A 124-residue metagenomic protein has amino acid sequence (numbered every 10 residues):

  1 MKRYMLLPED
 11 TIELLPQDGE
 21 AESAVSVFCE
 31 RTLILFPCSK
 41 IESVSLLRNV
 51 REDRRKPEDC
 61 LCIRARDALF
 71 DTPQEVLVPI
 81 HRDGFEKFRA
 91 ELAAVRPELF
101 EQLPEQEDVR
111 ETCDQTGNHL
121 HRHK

Functional and structural regions predicted by a protein language model:
M1-S23, F28: Anionic N-terminal interaction surfaces
K2-R3, T11-L15, L35, K40-S45 (+2 more regions): Ser/Thr- (and often Asn-) enriched beta-sheet segments in non-cytosolic proteins
L7-E9, C29-R31, D67-P73: Glycine-centered tight beta-turn/hairpin loop motif at sheet-sheet or coil-to-beta transitions
D18-V50: Phosphoinositide-binding peripheral membrane targeting modules
S43-K124: Acidic, Ser/Thr- and proline-rich intrinsically disordered linker/docking segments of eukaryotic scaffolds
